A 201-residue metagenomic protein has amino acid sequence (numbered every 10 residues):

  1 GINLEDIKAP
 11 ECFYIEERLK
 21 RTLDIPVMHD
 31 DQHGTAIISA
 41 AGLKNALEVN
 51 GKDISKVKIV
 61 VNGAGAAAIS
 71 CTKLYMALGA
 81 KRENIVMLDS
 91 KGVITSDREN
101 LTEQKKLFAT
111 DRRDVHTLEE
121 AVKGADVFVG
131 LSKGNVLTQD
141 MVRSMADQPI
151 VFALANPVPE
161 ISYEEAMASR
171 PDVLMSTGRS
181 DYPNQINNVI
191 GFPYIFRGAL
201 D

Functional and structural regions predicted by a protein language model:
G1-V57: Glycine/serine-rich phosphate-binding loop and adjoining beta1-alpha1 elements at the start of nucleotide-handling
N3-D6, V27-D30, V61, M87 (+3 more regions): General beta-strand structural signal in soluble alpha/beta enzymes
D6-A9, D30-H33, S90-G92, K133-G134 (+2 more regions): Short, ordered loop/turn segments at secondary-structure junctions
P10-Y14, G34-I38, N62, A66 (+9 more regions): Conserved active-site and cofactor/substrate-binding residues in soluble primary-metabolism enzymes
T22-P26, A46-S55, A77-N84, M145-Q148 (+1 more regions): Secondary-structure transition/capping motifs at alpha-helix termini and the adjoining loop/turn into the next element
M28-D31, N50, K56, A155 (+1 more regions): Adenosine-phosphate binding glycine-rich loop
I37-V129: Glycine-rich phosphate/diphosphate-binding loop of Rossmann-like nucleotide-binding domains
K106-L174, R179-P183: Rossmann-like adenosine-cofactor binding region
